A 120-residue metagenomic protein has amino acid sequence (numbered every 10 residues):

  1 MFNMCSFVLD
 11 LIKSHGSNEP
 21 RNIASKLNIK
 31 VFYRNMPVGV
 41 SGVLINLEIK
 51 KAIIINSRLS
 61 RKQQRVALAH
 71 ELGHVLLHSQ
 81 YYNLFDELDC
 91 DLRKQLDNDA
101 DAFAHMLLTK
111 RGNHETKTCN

Functional and structural regions predicted by a protein language model:
M1-N120: Active-site hotspot residues in diverse enzymes, especially metal/ion-binding acidic/histidine motifs
